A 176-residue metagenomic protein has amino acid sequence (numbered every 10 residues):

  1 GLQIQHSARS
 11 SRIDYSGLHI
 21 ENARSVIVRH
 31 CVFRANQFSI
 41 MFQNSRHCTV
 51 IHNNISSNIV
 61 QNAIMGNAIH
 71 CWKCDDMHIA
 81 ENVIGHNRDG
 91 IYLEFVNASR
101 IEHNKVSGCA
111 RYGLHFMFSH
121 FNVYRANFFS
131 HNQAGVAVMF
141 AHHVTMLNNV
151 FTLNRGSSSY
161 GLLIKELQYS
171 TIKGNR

Functional and structural regions predicted by a protein language model:
G1-I13, R29: Right-handed parallel beta-helix/beta-spiral solenoid domain characteristic of secreted/periplasmic
H6, A35, S57: Short beta->alpha connector loops of Rossmann-like oxidoreductase domains
S11-H19, R34-F38, F42, N62-W72 (+4 more regions): Extracellular beta-strand/beta-solenoid scaffold signature
Y15-L18, N22-A23, V28, I40 (+14 more regions): Parallel beta-helix/beta-solenoid
I79, V83-A98, F129-L153, S158 (+2 more regions): A broadly tuned preference for mixed-charge, low-complexity surface segments
